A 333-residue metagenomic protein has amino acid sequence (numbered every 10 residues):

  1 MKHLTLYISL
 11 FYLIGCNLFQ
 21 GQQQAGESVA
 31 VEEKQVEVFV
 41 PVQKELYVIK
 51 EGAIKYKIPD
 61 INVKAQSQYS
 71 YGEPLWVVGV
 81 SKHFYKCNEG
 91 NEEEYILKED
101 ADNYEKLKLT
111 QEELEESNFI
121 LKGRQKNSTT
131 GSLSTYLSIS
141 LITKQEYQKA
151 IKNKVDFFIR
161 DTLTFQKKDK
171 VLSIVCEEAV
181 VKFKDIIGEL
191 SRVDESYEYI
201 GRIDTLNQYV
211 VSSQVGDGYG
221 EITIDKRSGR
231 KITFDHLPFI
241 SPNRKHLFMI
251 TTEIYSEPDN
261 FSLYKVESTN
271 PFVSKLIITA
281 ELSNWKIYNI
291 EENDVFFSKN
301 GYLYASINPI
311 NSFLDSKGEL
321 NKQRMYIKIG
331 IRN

Functional and structural regions predicted by a protein language model:
M1-I14: Sec-dependent bacterial lipoprotein signal peptides
N17-Q20: Bacterial signal peptide processing site
Q23-F39, N88-S138: Boundary regions of SH3-family modules and the immediately adjacent low-complexity/disordered segments in eukaryotic
G26-F84, I120-T130, V175-E189: Beta-loop motif signature
L109-S213: Terminal domain-start segments
Q166, I200-L206, P238-I250, D294-L303: Blade-terminus and WD-like Trp-Asp/Gly-His loop motifs, strongest in beta-propeller folds
K170-L190, V215-T233, S262-L282, S316-N333: Surface-exposed loop/turn elements that mediate protein-protein interactions on large endomembrane-trafficking
V211-G216, M249-Y255, N260-S262, A305-N311: Beta-strand C-termini and the immediately following turn/loop, strongest in propeller blades
